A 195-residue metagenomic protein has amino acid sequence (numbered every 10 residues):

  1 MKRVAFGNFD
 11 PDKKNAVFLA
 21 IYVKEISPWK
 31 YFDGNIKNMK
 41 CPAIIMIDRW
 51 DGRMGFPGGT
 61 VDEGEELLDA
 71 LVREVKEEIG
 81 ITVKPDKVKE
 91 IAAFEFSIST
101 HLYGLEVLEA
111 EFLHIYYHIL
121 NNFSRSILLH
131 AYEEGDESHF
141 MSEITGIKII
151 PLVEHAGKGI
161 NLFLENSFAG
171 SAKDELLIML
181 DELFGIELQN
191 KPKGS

Functional and structural regions predicted by a protein language model:
M1-K37: Acidic, metal-coordinating catalytic segment for phosphate/diphosphate chemistry, firing primarily on the Nudix
K2-D10, L102-G104, E133-D136: Short, P/G- and charge-enriched loop/turn segments at secondary-structure junctions
K14-F18, T100-L102, E111-I115, I144 (+1 more regions): Short hydrophobic/aromatic beta-strand or adjacent loop that forms the aromatic wall/cage of a ligand/substrate-binding
I21, G104, I115-I119, K148-P151: Short, well-ordered beta-strand micro-motif
G34-T82: Conserved Nudix-box catalytic region and its N-terminal flanking loop in Nudix hydrolases and closely related
D51-M54, N122-S195: Nudix hydrolase/Nudix homology domain
T82-A93: A short coil-to-beta-strand element that immediately follows conserved catalytic motifs
F94-L113, N122-F123: Acidic pyrophosphate-coordinating catalytic loop
